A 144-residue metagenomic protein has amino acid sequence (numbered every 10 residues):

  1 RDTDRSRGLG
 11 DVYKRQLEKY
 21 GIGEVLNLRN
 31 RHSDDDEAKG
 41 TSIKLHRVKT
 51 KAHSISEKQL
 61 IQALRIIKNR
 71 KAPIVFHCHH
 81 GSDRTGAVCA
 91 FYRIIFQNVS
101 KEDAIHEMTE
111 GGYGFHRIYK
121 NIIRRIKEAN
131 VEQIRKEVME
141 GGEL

Functional and structural regions predicted by a protein language model:
R1-Y13: Single conserved hydrophobic/aromatic residue that forms the stacking wall/gate of nucleotide- or nucleobase-binding
R7, I22, K49-H53, H79 (+2 more regions): Second-shell loop/turn segments in exported
D11-A72: Cysteine-based protein phosphatase catalytic domain of the PTP/DSP
H53, L64-A72, F91-L144: PTP/DSP superfamily signal
E57-L60, G86, Y119: Conserved strand-to-helix beginnings and helix N-cap segments that scaffold or border functional pockets
K71-A90: A phosphate-binding catalytic loop at a beta-strand-loop-alpha-helix junction that coordinates phosphoryl groups
